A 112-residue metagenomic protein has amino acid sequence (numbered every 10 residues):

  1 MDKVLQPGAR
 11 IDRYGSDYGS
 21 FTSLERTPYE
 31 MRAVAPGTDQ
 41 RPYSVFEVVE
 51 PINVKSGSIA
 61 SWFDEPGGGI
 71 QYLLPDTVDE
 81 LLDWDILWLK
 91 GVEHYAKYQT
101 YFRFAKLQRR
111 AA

Functional and structural regions predicted by a protein language model:
M1-A112: Catalytic toxin/effector domains delivered as secreted proteins or via bacterial secretion systems
